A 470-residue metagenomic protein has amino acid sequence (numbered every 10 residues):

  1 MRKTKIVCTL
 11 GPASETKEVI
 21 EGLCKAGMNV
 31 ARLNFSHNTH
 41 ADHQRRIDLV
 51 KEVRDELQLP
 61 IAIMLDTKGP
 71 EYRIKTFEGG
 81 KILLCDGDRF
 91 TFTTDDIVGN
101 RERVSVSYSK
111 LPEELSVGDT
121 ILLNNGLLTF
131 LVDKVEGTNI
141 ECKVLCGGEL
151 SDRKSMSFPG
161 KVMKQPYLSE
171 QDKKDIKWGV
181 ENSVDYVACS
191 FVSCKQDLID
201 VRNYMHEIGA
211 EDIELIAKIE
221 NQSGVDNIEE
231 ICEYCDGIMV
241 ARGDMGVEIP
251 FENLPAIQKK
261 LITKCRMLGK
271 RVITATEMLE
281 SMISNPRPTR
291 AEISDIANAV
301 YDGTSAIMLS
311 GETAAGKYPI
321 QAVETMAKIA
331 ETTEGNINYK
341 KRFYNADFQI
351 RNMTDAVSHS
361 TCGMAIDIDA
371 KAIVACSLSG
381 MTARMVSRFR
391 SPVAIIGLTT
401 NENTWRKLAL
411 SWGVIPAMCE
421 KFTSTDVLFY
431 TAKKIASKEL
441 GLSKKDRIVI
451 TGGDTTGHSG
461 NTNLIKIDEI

Functional and structural regions predicted by a protein language model:
M1-I470: Non-catalytic helical/linker scaffolds that mediate oligomerization, partner binding, and domain coupling around large
